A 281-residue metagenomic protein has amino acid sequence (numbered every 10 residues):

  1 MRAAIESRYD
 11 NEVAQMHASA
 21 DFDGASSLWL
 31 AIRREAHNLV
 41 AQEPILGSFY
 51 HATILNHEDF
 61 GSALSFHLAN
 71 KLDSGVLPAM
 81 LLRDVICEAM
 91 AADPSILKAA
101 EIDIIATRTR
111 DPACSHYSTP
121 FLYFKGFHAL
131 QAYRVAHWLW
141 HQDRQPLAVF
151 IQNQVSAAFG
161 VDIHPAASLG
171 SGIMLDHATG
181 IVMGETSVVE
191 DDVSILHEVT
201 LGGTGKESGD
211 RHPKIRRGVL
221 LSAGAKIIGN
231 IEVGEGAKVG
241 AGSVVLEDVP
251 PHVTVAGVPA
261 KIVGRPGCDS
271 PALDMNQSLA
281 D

Functional and structural regions predicted by a protein language model:
M1-Q154, A272-D281: Terminal amphipathic alpha-helical/low-complexity segments used for targeting or macromolecular assembly
A3, E232, G267-S270: Polar low-complexity intrinsically disordered regions enriched in Ser/Thr and small residues
D73, I96, F127-A129, A136-H141 (+6 more regions): Broad hydrophobic/π-residue packing in well-ordered secondary structure
T109, Y123-F124, W138-Q142, F150 (+7 more regions): Generic detector of bulky aromatic hydrophobic side chains
S156-V263: Structural signal for interior beta-strand "rungs" in well-ordered beta-sheet cores of soluble enzyme domains
P251, A260-A280: Acidic, carboxylate-rich catalytic segments that either coordinate divalent cations
